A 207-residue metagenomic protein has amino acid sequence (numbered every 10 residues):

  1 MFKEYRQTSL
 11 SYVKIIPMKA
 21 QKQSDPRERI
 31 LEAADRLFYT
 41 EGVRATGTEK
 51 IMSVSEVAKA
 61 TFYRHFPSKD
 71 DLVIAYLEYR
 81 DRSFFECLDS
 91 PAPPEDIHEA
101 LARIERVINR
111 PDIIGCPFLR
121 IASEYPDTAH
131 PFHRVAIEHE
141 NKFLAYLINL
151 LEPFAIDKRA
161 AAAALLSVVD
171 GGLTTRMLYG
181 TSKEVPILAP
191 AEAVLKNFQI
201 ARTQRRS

Functional and structural regions predicted by a protein language model:
M1-E41, A45-V57, D71: Basic, helix-initiating cap at the start of DNA-binding domains
L31, H98, N141-I148, L188 (+1 more regions): An amphipathic alpha-helix signature
S55-F66: Short hydrophobic/aromatic patch on the recognition helix
A75, E86-D112, P153, A162-L165: Hydrophobic alpha-helical connector segments
L77-S83: Short, basic, alpha-helical segments at the C-terminal edge of helix-turn-helix-like DNA-binding modules
D89-P91, E95, T128-P153, A163: Amphipathic alpha-helical packing segments from all-alpha helical-bundle domains
R110-R134: Amphipathic alpha-helical segments used for helix-helix packing
H133-E138, E152-S207: Hydrophobic/aromatic-rich alpha-helical bundle segments in the mid-to-C-terminal region
